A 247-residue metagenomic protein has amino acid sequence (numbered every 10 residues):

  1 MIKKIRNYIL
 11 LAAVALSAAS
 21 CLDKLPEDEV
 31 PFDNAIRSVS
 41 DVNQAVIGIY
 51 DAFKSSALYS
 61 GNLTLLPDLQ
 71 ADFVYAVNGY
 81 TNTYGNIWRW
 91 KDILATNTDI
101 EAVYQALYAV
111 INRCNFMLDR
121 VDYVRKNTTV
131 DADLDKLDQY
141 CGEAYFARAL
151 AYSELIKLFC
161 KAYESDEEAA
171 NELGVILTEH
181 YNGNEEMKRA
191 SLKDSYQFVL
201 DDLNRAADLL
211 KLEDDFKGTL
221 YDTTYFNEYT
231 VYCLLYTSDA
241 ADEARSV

Functional and structural regions predicted by a protein language model:
M1-P31: Bacterial Sec-dependent N-terminal signal peptides
S20-Q70: Membrane-proximal, proline-rich intrinsically disordered regions
L22, Y229, L235-S238: Aromatic-residue-lined binding/catalytic grooves and analogous aromatic/hydrophobic interfacial grooves in multimeric
T83-F159, A190, D208-L212: Conserved, well-structured interaction surfaces
N127-D135, L158-Q197: Short coil/linker segments at helix-helix boundaries
D239-V247: Single conserved hydrophobic/aromatic residue that forms the stacking wall/gate of nucleotide- or nucleobase-binding
